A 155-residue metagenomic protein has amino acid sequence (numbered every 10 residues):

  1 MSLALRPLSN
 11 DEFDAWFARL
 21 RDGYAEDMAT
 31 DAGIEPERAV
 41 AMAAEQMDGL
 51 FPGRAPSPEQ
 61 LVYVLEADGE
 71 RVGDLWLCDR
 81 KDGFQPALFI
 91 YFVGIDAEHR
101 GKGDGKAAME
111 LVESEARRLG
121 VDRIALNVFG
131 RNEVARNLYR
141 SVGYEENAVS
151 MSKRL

Functional and structural regions predicted by a protein language model:
L3, P7-E98, E115, E146-L155: Acetyl-CoA-dependent GNAT
Q85, G103, V134: Residues that form or flank phosphate/diphosphate-binding pockets in enzymes that use nucleotide phosphates
I90, I124-V128: Conserved hydrophobic beta-strand within the GNAT/NAT acetyltransferase core sheet that lines the active-site cleft
D96-E98, K102, G130-R131: Active-site acidic-Proline motif in GNAT/NAT acetyltransferases
K102, R118-D122: Short coil/turn segments at alpha/beta junctions that flank glycine-rich nucleotide-binding fingerprints
K106-E110, R118, G130-A148, K153: Conserved active-site alpha-helix within GNAT-family acetyltransferase domains
